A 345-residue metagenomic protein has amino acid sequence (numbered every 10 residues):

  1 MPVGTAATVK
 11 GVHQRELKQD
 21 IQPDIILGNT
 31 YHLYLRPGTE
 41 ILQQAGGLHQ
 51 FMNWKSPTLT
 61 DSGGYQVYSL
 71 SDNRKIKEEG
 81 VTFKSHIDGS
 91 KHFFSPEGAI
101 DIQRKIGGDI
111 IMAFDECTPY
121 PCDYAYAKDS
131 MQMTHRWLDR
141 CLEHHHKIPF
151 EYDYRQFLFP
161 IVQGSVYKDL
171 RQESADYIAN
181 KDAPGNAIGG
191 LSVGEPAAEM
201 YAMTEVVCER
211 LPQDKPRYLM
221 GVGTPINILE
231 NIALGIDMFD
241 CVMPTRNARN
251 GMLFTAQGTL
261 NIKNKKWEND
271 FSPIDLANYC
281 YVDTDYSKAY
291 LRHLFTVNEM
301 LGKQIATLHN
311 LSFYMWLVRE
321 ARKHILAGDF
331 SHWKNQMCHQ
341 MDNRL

Functional and structural regions predicted by a protein language model:
M1-E151, K265-E268: Non-catalytic, usually N-terminal nucleic-acid engagement modules in DNA/RNA processing proteins
P2-T5, H32-L33, Y65-Q66, T118-P119 (+5 more regions): Short, solvent-exposed loop/turn segments at secondary-structure junctions
I26, D61, Q103, P160 (+4 more regions): Conserved, mostly hydrophobic/aromatic
T39-A45, A248-I262, M315-V318, A327: C-terminal helical cap(s) of enzyme catalytic domains, especially alpha/beta-barrels
G98, I102, I106, D129 (+6 more regions): A non-catalytic, amphipathic alpha-helix used as a structural packing/dimerization or gating element in enzyme scaffolds
D115-P121, D275-L345: C-terminal extensions of enzymes
Y120-Y124, K128, G185-L191, M300-K303: Glycine- and acidic
H144, I148, D153-I274: Glycine-rich phosphate/ribose-binding loops and adjacent secondary-structure elements that form binding surfaces
